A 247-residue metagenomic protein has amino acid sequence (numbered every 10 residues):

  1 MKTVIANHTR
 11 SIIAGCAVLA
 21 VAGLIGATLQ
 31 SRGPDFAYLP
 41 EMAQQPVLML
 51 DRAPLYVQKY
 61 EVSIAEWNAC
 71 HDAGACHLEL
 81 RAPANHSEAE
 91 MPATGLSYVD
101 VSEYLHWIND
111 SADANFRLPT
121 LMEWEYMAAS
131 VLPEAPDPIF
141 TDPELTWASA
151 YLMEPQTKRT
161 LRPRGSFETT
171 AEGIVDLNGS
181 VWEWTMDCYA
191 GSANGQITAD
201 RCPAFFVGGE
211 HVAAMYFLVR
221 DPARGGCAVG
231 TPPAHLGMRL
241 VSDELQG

Functional and structural regions predicted by a protein language model:
M1-T9: Short, Lys/Arg-rich N-terminal segment immediately upstream of the first membrane anchor
H8-R32, T169, A199-G247: Disulfide-stabilized, aromatic/cysteine-rich ligand-recognition loop
A22-T28, A53-T146, D243-G247: Active-site microenvironments of metalloenzymes and redox enzymes
L29-A43: Ser/Thr/Pro/Gly-rich low-complexity linker/stalk segments immediately outside membranes or between
L48-M49: Mature N-terminal segment immediately following signal peptide/propeptide cleavage in secreted/periplasmic
E61, P92-Y98, E168-A171, V175 (+1 more regions): Short, solvent-exposed loop/helix junctions and linker helices that flank or host conserved functional motifs
S87, S102-P222: Functional-site microenvironments in short loops/helix caps that host divalent-cation chemistry
